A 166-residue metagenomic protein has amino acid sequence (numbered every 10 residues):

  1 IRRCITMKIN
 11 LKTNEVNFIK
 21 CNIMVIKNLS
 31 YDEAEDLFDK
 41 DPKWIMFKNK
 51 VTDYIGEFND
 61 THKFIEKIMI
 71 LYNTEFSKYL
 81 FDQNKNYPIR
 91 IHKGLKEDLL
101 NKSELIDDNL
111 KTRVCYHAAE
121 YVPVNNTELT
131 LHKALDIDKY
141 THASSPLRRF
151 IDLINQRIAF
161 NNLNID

Functional and structural regions predicted by a protein language model:
I1-D166: Electropositive polyanion-binding surfaces
